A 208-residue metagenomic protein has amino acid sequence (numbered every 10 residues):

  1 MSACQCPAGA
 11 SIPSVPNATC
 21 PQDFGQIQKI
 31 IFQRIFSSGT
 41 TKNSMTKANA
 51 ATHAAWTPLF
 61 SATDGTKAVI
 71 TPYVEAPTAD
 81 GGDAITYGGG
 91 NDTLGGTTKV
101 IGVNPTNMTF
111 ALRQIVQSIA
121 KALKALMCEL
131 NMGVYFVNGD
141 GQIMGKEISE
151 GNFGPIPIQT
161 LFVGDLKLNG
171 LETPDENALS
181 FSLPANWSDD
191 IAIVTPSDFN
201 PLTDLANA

Functional and structural regions predicted by a protein language model:
S2-N107, I156-P174: Solvent-exposed edge beta-strands and adjacent loop segments that serve as assembly or binding interfaces
I30-I35, M108-Q114, L130-G139: Short, hydrophobic/proline-enriched secondary-structure or compact coil segments at domain edges
F36-S44, A122-K124, I148, I193: Generic alpha-helix signal with a bias toward terminal, lower-confidence helices and secondary-structure junctions
G95-I119, E172-D189: Oligomerization/assembly interface segments of phage tail-like spikes and tubes
N107-Q114, D140-G164: Short acidic, glycine/tyrosine-flanked loop/strand segments centered on an H-E-D-like triad
A120-N152: Short, acidic/charged, Gly/Pro-enriched secondary-structure junctions
N152-A208: Mixed-charge, glycine-accented linear interaction segment located at domain edges/termini
